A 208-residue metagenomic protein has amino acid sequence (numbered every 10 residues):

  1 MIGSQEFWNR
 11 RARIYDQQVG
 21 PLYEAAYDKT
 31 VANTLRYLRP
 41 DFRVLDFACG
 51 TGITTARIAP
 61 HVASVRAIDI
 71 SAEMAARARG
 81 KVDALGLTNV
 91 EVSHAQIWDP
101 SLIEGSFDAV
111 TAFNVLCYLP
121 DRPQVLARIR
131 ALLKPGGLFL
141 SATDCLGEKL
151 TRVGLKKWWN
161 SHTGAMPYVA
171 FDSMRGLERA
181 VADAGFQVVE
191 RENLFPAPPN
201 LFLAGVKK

Functional and structural regions predicted by a protein language model:
M1-R39, G147-E148, F195: Conserved class I S-adenosyl-L-methionine
L45-F47, T51-D99: Class I SAM-dependent methyltransferase SAM/SAH-binding core
T111: A conserved beta-strand element that flanks and buttresses the S-adenosyl-L-methionine
N114-V115: Short catalytic micro-motifs in class I SAM-dependent methyltransferases
P123-P135: A short glycine-rich, Lys/Arg-flanked "PGG" loop and its adjoining helix->strand segment in the class I
L140-H162: Conserved class I S-adenosyl-L-methionine
Y168-A184: Short alpha-helix
A184-F186, E190-K208: Core SAM-dependent methyltransferase catalytic element
